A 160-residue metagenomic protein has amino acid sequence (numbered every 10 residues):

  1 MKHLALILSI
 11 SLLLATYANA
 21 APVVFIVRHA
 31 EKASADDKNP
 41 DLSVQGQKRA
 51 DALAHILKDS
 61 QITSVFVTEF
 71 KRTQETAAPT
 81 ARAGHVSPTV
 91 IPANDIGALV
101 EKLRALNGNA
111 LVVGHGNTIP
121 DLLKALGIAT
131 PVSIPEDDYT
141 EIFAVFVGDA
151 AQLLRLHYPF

Functional and structural regions predicted by a protein language model:
M1-K2: N-terminal hydrophobic targeting signals that begin at the initiator methionine
A5-A15: Bacterial N-terminal signal peptides
T16-A20: Sec/Tat signal peptide C-region and signal peptidase I cleavage site
A21-N107, I119-F160: Active-site-proximal alpha-helix that buttresses catalytic centers in soluble enzyme cores
N109-L111: Acidic/histidine-rich alpha-helical segments that form the ligand environment of transition-metal centers
V113-H115: Short beta-strand segments
